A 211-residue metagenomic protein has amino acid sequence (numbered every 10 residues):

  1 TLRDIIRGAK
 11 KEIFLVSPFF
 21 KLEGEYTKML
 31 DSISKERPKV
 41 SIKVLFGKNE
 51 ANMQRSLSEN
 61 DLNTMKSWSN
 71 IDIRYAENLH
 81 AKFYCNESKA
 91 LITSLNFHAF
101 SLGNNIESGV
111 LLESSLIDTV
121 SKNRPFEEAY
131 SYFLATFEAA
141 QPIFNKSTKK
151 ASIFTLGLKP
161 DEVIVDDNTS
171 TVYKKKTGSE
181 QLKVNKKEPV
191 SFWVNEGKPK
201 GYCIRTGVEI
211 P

Functional and structural regions predicted by a protein language model:
T1, G24, E36, V40-A129: HKD-type phospholipase D/PLD-like phosphodiesterase module
L2-W68, K183-P189, N195-P199, E209-P211: Primarily the HKD phosphodiesterase
I92-E196: Signature of lipid phosphatidyltransferase scaffolds
I204: Cys/His/Pro-rich metal-binding microdomains
